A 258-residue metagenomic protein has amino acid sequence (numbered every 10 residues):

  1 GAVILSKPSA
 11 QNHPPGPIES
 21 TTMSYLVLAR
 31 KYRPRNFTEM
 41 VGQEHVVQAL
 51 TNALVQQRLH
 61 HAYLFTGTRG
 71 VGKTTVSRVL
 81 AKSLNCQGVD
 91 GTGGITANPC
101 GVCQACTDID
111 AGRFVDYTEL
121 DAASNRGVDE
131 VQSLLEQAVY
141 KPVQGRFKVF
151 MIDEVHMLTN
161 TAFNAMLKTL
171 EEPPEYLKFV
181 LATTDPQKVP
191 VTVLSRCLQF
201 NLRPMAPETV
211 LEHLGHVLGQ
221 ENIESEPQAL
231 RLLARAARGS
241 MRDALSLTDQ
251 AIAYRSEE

Functional and structural regions predicted by a protein language model:
A2-Q199: P-loop/Walker A NTP-binding region and its immediately flanking N-terminal helices in P-loop NTPase folds
S77, Q104-V115, E130-S133, R146 (+3 more regions): Extended, largely alpha-helical regulatory/partner-binding modules appended to the mid-to-C-terminal parts
